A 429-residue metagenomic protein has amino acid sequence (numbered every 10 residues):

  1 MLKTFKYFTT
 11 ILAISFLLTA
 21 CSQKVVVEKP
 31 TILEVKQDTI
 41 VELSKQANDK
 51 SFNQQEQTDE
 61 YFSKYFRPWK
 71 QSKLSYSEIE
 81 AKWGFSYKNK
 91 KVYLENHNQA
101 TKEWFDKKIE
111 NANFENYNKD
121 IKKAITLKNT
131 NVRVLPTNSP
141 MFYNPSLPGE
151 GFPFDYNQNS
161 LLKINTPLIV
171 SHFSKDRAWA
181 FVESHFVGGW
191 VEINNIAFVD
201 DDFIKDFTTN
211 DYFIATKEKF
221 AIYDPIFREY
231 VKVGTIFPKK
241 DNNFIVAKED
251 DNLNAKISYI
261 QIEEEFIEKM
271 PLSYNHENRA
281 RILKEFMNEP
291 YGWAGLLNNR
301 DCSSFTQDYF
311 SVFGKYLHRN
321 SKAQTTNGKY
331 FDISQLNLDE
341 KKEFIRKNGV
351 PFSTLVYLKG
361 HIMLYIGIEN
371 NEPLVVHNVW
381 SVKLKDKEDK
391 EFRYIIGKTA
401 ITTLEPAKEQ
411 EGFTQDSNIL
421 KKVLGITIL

Functional and structural regions predicted by a protein language model:
M1-T9: Bacterial N-terminal signal peptides that target proteins for export
L18-A20: C-terminal motif of bacterial Sec signal peptides marking the signal peptidase cleavage site
V25-P153, K163-I169, A178, E183-I222 (+2 more regions): Boundary regions of SH3-family modules and the immediately adjacent low-complexity/disordered segments in eukaryotic
K29-Q46, P373, V382, K387-L429: Low-complexity, Gly/Ser/Thr/Pro-rich intrinsically disordered linker/tail segments
D155, E265-M270, N288-L297, F352: Second-shell loop/turn segments in exported
F198-V199, E218-S258, E289-R300, K359-E405: Glycine-rich catalytic cores of cysteine/serine-nucleophile enzymes that process amide/ester linkages in cell-envelope
L283, W293-Q324: Active-site nucleophilic cysteine motif
H318-D386: ...with weaker cross-activation on analogous glycine-rich loops/strands in unrelated enzymes
